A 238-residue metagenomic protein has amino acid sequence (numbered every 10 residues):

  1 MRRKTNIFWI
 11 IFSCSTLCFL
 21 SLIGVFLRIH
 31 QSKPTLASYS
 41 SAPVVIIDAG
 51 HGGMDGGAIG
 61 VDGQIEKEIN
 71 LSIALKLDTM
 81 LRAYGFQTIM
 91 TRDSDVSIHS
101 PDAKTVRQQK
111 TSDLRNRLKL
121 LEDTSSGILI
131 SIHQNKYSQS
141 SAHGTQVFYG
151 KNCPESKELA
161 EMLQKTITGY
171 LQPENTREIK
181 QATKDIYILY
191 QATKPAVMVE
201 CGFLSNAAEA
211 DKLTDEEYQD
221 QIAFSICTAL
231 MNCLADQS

Functional and structural regions predicted by a protein language model:
M1-S238: Catalytic-site microenvironment of enzymes that process N-acetyl-hexosamine-containing cell-wall polysaccharides
